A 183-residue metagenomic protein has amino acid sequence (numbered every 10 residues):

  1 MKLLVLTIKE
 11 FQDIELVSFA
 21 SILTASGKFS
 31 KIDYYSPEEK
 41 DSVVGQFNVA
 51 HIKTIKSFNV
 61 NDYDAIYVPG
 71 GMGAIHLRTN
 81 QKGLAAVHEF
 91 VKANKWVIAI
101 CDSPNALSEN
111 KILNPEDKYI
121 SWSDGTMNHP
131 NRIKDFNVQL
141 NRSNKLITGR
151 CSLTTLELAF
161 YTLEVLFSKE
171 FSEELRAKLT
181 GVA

Functional and structural regions predicted by a protein language model:
L4-V5, F11, G27-S36, T54 (+1 more regions): Active-site-adjacent pocket-lining segments in enzyme domains
S18-F19, A86: Hydrophobic residues within alpha-helices that form the first helical element adjacent to the glycine-rich loop
F19-F29: A short, Lys/Arg-enriched amphipathic alpha-helix followed by its capping loop at the start of a domain
D33-K53: N-terminal beta-loop-helix "entrance" segment that forms/cooperates in small-molecule cofactor or anionic ligand
